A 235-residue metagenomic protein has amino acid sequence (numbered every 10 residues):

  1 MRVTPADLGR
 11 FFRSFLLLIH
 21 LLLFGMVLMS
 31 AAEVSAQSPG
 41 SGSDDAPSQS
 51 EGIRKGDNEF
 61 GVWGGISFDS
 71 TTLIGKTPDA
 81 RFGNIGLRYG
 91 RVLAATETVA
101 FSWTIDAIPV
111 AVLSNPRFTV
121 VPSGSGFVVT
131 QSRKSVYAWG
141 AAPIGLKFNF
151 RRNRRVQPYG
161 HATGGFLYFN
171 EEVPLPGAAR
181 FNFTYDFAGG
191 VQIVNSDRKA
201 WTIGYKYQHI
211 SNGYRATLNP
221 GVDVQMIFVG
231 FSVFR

Functional and structural regions predicted by a protein language model:
M1-E51: Cleavable N-terminal export/targeting peptides
S38, S48-D57, L93-W103, R151-P158 (+1 more regions): Short loop/turn motifs that connect adjacent beta-strands in outer-membrane beta-barrel proteins
G56-N58, D79-I85, S135-A142, V156 (+2 more regions): Residues that define the transmembrane beta-barrel architecture of outer-membrane proteins
N58-S70, W103-A111, G160-F166, I203-H209: Transmembrane beta-barrel strands of outer-membrane/channel proteins
F68-I74, T98: Short, solvent-exposed loop/turn elements at domain surfaces
T72-K76, F127-R133, E171-G177, G213-N219: Extracellular loop and loop/strand-boundary signature of outer-membrane beta-barrel proteins
G83-E171, S232: Gram-negative (and chloroplast) outer-membrane scaffold detector with strong preference for beta-barrel transmembrane
G221-R235: Outer-membrane beta-barrel "beta-signal"
